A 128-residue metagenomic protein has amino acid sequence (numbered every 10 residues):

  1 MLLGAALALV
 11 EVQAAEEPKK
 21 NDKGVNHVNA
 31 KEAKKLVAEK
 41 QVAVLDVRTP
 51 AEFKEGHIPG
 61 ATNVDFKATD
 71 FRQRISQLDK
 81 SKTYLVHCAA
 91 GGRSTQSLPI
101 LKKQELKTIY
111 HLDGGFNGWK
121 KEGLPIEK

Functional and structural regions predicted by a protein language model:
M1-L2, L7-V42, A51-T83, G92-K128: Rhodanese-like catalytic fold shared by cysteine-dependent sulfurtransferases and DSP/PTP-type phosphatases
V44-D46: Structural scaffold elements adjacent to functional motifs in cytosolic proteins
V86-H87: Short, surface-exposed ligand- or partner-binding patches at beta-edge/loop junctions that are enriched in aromatics
